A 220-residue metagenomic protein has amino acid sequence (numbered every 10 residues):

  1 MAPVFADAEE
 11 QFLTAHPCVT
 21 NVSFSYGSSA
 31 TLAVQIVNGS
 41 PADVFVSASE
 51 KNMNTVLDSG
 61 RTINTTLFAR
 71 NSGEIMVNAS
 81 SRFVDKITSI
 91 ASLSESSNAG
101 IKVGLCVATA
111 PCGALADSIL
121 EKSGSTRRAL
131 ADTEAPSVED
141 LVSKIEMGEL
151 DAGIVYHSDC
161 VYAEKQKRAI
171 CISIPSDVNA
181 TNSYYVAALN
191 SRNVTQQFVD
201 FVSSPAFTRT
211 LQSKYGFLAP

Functional and structural regions predicted by a protein language model:
M1-P17, S23-S25, A30, V34-N38 (+4 more regions): Exported/periplasmic ABC-transporter solute-binding proteins
G60-N64: Short, P/G- and charge-enriched loop/turn segments at secondary-structure junctions
